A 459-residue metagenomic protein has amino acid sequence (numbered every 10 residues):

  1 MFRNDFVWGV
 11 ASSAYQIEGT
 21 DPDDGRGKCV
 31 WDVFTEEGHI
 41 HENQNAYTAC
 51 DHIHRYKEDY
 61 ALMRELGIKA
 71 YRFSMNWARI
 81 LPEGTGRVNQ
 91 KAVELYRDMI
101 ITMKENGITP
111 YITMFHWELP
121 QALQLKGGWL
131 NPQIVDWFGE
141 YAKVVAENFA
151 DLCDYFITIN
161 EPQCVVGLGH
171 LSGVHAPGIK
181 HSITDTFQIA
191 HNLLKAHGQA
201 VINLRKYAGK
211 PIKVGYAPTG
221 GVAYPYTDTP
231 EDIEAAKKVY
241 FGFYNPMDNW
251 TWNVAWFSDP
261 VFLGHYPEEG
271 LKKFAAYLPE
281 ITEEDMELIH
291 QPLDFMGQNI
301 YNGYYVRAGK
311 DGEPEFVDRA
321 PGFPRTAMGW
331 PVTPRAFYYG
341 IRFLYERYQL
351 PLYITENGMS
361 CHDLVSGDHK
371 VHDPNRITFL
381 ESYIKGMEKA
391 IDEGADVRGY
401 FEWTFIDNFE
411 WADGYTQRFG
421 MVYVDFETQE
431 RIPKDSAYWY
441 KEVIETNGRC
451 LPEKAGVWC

Functional and structural regions predicted by a protein language model:
M1-I40, R64, E83-T85, V93-C459: Active-site region of glycoside hydrolase catalytic domains
D5-V7, I53, A70: A common structural microfeature
H41-R55, W129-P132: Active-site mouth loops of central-metabolism enzymes
R55-N76, Q291-M296: Catalytic domains of carbohydrate-active enzymes, especially glycoside hydrolases
M75-V88: Glycine-rich, proline-tolerant flexible connector loops at the mouths of alpha/beta enzymes
